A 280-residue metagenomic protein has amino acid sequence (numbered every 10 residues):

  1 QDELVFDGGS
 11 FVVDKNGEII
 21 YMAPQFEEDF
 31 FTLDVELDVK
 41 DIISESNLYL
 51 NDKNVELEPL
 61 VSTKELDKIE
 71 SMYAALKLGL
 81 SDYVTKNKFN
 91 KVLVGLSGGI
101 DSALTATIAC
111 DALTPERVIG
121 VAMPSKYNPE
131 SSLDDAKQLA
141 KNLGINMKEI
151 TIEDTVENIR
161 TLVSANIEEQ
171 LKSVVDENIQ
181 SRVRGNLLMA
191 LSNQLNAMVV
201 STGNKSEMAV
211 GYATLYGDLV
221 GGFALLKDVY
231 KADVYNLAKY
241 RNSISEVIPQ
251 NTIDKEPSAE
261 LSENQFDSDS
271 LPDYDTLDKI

Functional and structural regions predicted by a protein language model:
Q1-E28: CN hydrolase (nitrilase-like) catalytic-core segments centered on the catalytic cysteine and neighboring Lys/Glu
K15, D41-S97, S102-I280: ATP/NTP-dependent adenylation/nucleotidyl-transfer catalytic domains that generate, transfer, or process NMP-activated
I19, E28-D29, V39, Y127-P129: Flexible, glycine-rich phosphate/dinucleotide-binding loops and adjacent beta-alpha linkers at cofactor/substrate
P24-E45: A short, polar/charged loop-to-alpha-helix boundary motif
